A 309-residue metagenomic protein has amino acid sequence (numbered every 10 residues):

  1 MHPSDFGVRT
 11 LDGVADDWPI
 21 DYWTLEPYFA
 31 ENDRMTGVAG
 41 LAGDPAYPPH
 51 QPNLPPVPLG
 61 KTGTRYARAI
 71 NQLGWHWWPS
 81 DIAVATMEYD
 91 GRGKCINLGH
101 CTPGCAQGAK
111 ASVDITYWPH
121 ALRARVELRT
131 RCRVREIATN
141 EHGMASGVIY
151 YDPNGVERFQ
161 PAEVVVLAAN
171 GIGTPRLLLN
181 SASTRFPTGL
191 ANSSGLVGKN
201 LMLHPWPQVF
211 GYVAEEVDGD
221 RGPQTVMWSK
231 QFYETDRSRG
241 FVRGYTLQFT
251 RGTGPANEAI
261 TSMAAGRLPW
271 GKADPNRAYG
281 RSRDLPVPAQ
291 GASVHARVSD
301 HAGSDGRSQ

Functional and structural regions predicted by a protein language model:
M1: Conserved phosphate/anionic-ligand binding catalytic regions in large, soluble enzymes, centered on
S4-R9, Y89-D90, R176-S181: Short, solvent-exposed loop/turn and secondary-structure capping segments
S4-V8, A46, D305-Q309: Short acidic (Asp/Glu) and glycine-rich catalytic loops that position anionic groups and cofactors
V8-V134: Conserved redox-cofactor binding core of oxidoreductases
W18-Y22, Y28, S194-S308: FAD cofactor-binding and catalytic pocket of flavoenzymes
D21, L73-W75, V84, Y89-K94 (+6 more regions): C-terminal lid/capping helical subdomain adjacent to the catalytic/cofactor pocket in oxidative enzymes
T64, E141-S146: A short, compositionally biased
Q107, R123, E136-N140, V148-R221 (+1 more regions): Glycine-rich loop(s) and the adjacent beta-strand/alpha-helix scaffold that form part
